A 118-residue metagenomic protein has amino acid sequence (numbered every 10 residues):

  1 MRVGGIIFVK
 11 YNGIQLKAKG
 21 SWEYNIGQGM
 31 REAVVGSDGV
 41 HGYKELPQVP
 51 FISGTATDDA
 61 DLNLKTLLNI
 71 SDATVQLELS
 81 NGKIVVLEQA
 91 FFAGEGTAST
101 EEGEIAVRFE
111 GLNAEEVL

Functional and structural regions predicted by a protein language model:
M1-T55, N81-E101: Solvent-exposed edge beta-strands and adjacent loop segments that serve as assembly or binding interfaces
F8, F51-T55, T74-Q76, A106-E110: Beta-strand secondary-structure signal
K19, N63-L64: Short acidic/glycine-rich loop or secondary-structure boundary segments that cap or lie
D58-L62: Short, charged/polar surface micro-motifs in flexible loops or helix N-caps
L64-V86: Short, acidic/charged, Gly/Pro-enriched secondary-structure junctions
G96-L118: Short, charged interaction patches at domain edges and termini
